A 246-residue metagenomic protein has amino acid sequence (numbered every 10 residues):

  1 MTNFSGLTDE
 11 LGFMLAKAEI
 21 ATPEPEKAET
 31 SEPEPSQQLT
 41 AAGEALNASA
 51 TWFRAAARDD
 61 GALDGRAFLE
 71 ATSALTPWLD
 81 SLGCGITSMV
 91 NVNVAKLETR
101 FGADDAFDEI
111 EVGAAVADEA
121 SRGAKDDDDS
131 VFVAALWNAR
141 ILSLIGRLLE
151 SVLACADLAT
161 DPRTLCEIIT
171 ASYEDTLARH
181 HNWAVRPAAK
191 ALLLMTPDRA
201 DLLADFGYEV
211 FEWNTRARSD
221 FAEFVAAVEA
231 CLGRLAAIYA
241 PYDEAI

Functional and structural regions predicted by a protein language model:
G6-E19, P25-I246: Long, contiguous alpha-helical bundle segments
